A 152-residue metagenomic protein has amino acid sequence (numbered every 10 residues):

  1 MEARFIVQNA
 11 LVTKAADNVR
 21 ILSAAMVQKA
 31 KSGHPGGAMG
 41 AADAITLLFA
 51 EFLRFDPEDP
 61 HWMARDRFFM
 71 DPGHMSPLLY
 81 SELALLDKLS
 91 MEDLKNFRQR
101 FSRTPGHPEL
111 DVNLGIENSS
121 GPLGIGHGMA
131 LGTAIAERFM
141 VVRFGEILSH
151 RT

Functional and structural regions predicted by a protein language model:
M1-T13: Basic/polar N-terminal segments that are highly enriched at the extreme N-terminus, encompassing both cleavable
V7-Q8, K29-A30, E117-N118: Residue-level detector of alpha-helix boundaries and kinks
A10-T13, D17, M91-K95: Generic alpha-helical secondary structure signal
K14, N18-I21, G128-A130, A134: A broad detector of short, well-ordered amphipathic alpha-helices that serve as recognition/interaction surfaces
A15, V19, G37-A41, M75: Hydrophobic (often cysteine-bearing) scaffold residues that line and stabilize catalytic clefts of nucleotide/cofactor
A16-S32: N-terminal capping segment at the start of a domain
M26, G40-T152: Cofactor-binding active-site loop characterized by glycine-rich and histidine/acidic residues
S32-P35, L94: Flexible, glycine/charged-enriched surface loops at secondary-structure junctions
